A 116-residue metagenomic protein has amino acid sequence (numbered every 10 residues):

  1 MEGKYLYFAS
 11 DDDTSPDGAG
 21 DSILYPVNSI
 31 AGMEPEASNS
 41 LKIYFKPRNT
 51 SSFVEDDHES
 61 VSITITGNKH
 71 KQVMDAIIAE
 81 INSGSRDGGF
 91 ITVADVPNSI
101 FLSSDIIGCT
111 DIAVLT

Functional and structural regions predicted by a protein language model:
M1-T116: Eukaryotic intrinsically disordered, low-complexity regulatory linkers and tails enriched in Ser/Thr/Pro
